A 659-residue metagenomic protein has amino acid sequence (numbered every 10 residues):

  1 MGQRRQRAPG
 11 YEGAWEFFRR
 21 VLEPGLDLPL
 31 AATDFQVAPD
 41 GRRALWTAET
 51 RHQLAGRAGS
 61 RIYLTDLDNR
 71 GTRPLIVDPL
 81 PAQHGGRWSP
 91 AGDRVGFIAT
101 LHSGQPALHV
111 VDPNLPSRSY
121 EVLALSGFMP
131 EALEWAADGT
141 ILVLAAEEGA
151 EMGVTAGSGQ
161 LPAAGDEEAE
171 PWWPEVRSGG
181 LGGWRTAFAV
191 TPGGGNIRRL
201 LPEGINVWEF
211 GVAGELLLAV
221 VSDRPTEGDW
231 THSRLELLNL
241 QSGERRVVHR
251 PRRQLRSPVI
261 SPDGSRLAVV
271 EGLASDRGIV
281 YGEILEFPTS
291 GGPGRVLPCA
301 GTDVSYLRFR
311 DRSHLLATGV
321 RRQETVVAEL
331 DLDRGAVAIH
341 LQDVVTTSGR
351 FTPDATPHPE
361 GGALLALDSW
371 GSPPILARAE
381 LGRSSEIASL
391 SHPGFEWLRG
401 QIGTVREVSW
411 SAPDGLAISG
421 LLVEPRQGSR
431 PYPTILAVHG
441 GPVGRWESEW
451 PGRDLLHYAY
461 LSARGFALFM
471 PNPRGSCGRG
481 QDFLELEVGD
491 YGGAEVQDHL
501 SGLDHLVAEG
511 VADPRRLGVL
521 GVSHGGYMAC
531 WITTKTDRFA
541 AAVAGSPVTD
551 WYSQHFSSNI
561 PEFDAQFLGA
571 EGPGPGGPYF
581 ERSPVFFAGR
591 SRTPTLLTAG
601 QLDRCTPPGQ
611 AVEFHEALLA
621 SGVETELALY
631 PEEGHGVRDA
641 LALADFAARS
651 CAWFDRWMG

Functional and structural regions predicted by a protein language model:
G2-W15, G59-S60, A146-V190, S222 (+4 more regions): Predominantly five- to eight-bladed beta-propeller fold
P9-L30, G195-R199: A short helix->beta-strand "capping" segment at the edge of beta-propeller domains
D27-A44, D78-I98, L123-L142, E151 (+12 more regions): Conserved beta-propeller blade repeats
L54-G59, L101-P106, S178-W184, T226-S233 (+3 more regions): Short, solvent-exposed loop/turn segments at conserved positions within beta-propeller repeat blades
R61-Y63, A107-H109, T186-F188, R234-E236 (+3 more regions): A short loop-to-beta-strand structural motif that recurs across blades of beta-propeller domains
D66-R70, D112-P116, T191-G195, N239-G243 (+3 more regions): Short loop/turn segments that connect beta-strands within beta-propeller blades
H392-E509, P514-R515, V522, Q554-S557: Cap/lid segment of the alpha/beta-hydrolase catalytic domain
M470-G659: Active-site-proximal cap/loop segments of hydrolase catalytic domains
